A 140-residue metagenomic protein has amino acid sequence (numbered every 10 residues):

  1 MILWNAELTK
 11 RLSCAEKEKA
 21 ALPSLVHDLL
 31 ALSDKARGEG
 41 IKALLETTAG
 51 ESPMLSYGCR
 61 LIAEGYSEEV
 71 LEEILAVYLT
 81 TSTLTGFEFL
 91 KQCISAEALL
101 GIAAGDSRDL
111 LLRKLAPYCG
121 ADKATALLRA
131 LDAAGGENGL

Functional and structural regions predicted by a protein language model:
M1-L140: Large intracellular
